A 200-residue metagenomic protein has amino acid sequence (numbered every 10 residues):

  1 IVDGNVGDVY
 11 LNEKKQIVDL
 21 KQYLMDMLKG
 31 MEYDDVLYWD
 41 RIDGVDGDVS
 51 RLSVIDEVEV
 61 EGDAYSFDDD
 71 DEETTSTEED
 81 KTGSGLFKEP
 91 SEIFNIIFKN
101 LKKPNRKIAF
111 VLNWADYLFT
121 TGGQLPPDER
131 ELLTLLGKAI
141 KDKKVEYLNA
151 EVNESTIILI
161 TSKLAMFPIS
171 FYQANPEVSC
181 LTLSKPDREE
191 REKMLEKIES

Functional and structural regions predicted by a protein language model:
I1-S200: ATP/nucleotide-binding catalytic cores
